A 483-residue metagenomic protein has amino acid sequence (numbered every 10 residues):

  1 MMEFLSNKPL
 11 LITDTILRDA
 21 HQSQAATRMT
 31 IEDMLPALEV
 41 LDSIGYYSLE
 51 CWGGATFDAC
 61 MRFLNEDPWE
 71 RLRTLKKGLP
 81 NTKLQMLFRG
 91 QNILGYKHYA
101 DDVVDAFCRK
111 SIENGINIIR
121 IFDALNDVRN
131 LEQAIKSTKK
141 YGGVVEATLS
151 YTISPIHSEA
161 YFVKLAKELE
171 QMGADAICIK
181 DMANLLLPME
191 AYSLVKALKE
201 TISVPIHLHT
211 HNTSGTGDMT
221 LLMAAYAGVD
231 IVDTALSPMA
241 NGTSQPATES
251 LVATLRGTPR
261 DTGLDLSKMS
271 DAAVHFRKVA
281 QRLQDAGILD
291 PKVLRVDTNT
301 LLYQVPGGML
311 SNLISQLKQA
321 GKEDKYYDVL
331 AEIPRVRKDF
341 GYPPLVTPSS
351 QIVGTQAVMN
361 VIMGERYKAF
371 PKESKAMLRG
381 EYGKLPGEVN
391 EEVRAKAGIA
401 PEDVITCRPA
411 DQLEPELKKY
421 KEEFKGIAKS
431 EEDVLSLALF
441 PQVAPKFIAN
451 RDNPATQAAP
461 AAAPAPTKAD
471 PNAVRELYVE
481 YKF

Functional and structural regions predicted by a protein language model:
M1-Q24, L72, K77: N-terminal amphipathic alpha-helix/helix-capping segment at the start of soluble metabolic enzymes
L11-D19, Y47-C51, T82-G90, I119-R120 (+5 more regions): Hydrophobic faces of well-ordered beta-strands that scaffold small-molecule active sites in alpha/beta enzyme cores
P36, D42-C60, D290, L294-N299 (+1 more regions): Terminal or standalone catalytic/regulatory effector modules within metabolic enzymes and repeat proteins
G45, G115-N117, Y141-G143, Q171-D175 (+2 more regions): Glycine-enriched alpha-helix->loop->beta-strand junction motifs that scaffold or abut catalytic
G53-E170, A174-I177, L187: Active-site beta->alpha loop and helix N-cap motifs at the rims of alpha/beta catalytic domains
I121, D181, A227-S244: Glycine-rich phosphate-binding active-site loops on the catalytic face of alpha/beta enzymes
H157-L169, S214-D230: Catalytic cores of alpha/beta
M219, S244, V252-A253, T262-K322: Core active-site phosphate/anionic-ligand binding loop and the adjoining beta-turn-alpha structural block in enzyme
